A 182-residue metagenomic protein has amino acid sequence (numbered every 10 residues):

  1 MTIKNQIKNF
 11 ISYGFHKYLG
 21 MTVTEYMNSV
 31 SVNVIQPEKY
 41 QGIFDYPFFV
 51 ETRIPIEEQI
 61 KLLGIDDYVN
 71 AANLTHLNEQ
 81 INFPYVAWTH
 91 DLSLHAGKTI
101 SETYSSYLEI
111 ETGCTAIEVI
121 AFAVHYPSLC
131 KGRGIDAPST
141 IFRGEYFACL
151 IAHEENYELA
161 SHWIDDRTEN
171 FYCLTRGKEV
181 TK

Functional and structural regions predicted by a protein language model:
M1-T112, A116-K182: A binding-site-centric feature that preferentially detects glycan-recognition modules on secreted/surface proteins
